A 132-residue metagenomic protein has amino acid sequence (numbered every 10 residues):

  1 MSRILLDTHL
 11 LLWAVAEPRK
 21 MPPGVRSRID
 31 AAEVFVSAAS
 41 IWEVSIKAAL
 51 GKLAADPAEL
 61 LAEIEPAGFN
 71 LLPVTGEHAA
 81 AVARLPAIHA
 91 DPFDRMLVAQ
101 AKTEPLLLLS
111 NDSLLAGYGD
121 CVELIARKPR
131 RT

Functional and structural regions predicted by a protein language model:
M1-V36, A49-A62, P66, E104 (+2 more regions): Short, well-structured N-terminal submotif of metal-dependent ribonuclease cores
L11, I41, A79, L115-A116: A generic structural signal for short hydrophobic patches within well-formed alpha-helices
V15, A39, V74-E77: Generic beta-structure capping elements
V36-A39, M96: Aromatic- and histidine-enriched alpha-helix N-cap/loop-to-helix transition segments that scaffold the rims
V44: Phosphate/NTP-binding elements of NTP-utilizing enzymes
P57-L61, E65-L114, I125-R127: Active-site neighborhoods of divalent-metal-dependent phosphate/nucleic-acid chemistry enzymes
G119-P129: Active-site regions of enzymes building and remodeling cell-envelope glycoconjugates
